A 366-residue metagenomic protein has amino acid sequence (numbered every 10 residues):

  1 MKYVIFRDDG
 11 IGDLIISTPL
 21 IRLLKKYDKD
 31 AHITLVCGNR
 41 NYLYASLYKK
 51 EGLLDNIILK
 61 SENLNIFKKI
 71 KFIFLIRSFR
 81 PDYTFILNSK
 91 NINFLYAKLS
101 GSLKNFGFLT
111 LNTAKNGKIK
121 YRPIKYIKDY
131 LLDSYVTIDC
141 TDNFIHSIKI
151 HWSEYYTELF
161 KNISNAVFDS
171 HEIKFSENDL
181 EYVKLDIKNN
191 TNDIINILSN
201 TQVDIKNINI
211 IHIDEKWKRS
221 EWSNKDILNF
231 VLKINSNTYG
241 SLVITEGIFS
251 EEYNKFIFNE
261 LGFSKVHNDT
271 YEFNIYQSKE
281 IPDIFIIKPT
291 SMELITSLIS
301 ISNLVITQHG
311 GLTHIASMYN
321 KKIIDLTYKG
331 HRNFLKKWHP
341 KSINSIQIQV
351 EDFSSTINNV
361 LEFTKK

Functional and structural regions predicted by a protein language model:
M1-K366: Catalytic machinery of carbohydrate-active enzymes, primarily nucleotide-sugar-dependent glycosyltransferases
